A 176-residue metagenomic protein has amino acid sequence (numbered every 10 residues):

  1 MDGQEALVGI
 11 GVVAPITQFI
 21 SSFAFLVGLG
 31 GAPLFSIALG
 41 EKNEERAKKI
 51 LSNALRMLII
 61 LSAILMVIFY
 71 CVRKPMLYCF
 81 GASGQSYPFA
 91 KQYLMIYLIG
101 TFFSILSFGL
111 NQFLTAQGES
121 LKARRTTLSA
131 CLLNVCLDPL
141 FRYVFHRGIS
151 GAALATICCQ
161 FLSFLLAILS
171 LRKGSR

Functional and structural regions predicted by a protein language model:
M1-Q18, Q85-F89, I149-A152: Interfacial/gating helices of multi-pass transporter permease domains
M1-Q4, L26, E41, Y70 (+2 more regions): Residues at alpha-helix boundaries and the short loops/turns that link adjacent helices
L7-V67, S104-A123: Small-residue-rich hydrophobic transmembrane alpha-helices
F19-S22, N134-P139, F164-I168: Hydrophobic transmembrane alpha-helices of multi-pass small-molecule transporters
G31, V72-R73, L110, L137-D138 (+1 more regions): Hydrophobic/aromatic residues in alpha-helical transmembrane segments
F35-G100, V144-R176: Short alpha-helical transmembrane segments in multi-pass integral membrane proteins
E45, L58, F113-P139, S150 (+1 more regions): Alpha-helical transmembrane segments of multi-pass membrane transporters/permeases
